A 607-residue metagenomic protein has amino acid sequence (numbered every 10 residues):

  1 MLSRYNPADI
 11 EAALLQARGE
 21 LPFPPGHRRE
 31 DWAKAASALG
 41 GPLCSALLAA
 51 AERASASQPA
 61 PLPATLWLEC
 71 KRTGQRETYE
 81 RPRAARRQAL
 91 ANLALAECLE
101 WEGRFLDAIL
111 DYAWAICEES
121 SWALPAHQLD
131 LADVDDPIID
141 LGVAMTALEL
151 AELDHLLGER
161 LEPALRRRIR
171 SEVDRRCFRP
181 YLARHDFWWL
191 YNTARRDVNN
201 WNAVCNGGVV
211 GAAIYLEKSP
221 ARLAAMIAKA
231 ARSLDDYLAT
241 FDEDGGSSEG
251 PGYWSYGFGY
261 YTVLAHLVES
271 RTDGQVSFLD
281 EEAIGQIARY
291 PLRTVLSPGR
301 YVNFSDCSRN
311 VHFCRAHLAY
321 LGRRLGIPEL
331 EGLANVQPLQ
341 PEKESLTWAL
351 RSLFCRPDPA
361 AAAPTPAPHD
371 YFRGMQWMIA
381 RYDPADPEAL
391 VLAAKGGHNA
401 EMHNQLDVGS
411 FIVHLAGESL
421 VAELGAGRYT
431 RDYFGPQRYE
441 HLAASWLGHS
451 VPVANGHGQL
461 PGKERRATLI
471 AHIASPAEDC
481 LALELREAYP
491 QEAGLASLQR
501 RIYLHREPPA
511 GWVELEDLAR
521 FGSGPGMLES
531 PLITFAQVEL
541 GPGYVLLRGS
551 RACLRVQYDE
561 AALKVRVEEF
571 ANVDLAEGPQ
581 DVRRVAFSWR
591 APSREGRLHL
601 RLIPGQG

Functional and structural regions predicted by a protein language model:
M1-L47, A84, L95-C98: Extreme N-terminal leader/anchor segments
L21, G74-R87, C98, A126-V143 (+5 more regions): Solvent-exposed loop and edge beta-strand segments that line ligand/cofactor-binding and catalytic clefts
A51-L62, I109-P125, R168-N192, A225-G245 (+2 more regions): Long, well-ordered core segments of solenoidal/helical folds
A85-L99, D111-A115, A144-H155: Non-membrane alpha-helical segments in proteins
E97-L110, L153-D174, A213-A231, V268-I284 (+2 more regions): Structural helix-adjacent loops and short alpha-helical linkers that scaffold large soluble proteins
L129, A144, E331-K343, Y429-G607: CBM-like, beta-strand-rich accessory domains located in the C-terminal region of large, secreted polysaccharide-active
L131-G252, V263, L350-A363: Active-site lining segments of carbohydrate-active enzymes
F258-L420, A474-S475, A591-P592: Carbohydrate-active enzyme catalytic cores, enriched for enzymes that act on polyanionic acidic polysaccharides
